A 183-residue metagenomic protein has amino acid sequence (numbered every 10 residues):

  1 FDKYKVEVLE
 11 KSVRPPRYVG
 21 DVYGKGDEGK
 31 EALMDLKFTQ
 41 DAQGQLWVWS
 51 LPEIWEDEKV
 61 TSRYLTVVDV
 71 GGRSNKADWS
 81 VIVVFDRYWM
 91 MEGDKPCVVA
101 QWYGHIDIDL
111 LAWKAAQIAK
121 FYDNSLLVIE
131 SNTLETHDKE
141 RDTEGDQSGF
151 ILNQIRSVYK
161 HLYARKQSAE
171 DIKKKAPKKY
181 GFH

Functional and structural regions predicted by a protein language model:
F1-D171: RNase H-like, metal-dependent nuclease domains and their acidic two-metal-ion catalytic environment used
I172-A176: Domain-level recognition of nuclease-like catalytic cores that cleave nucleotide substrates
K179-H183: Conserved motor-coupling elements within RecA-like helicase/translocase cores
